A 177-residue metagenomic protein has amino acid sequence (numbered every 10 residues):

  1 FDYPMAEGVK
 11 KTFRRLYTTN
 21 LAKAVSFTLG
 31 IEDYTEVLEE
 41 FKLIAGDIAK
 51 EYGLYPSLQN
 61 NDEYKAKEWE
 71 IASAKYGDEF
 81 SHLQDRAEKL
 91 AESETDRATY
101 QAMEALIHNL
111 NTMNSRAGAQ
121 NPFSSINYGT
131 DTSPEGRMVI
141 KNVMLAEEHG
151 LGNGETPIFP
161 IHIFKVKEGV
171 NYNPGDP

Functional and structural regions predicted by a protein language model:
F1-P177: Conserved catalytic cores of very large enzyme subunits
